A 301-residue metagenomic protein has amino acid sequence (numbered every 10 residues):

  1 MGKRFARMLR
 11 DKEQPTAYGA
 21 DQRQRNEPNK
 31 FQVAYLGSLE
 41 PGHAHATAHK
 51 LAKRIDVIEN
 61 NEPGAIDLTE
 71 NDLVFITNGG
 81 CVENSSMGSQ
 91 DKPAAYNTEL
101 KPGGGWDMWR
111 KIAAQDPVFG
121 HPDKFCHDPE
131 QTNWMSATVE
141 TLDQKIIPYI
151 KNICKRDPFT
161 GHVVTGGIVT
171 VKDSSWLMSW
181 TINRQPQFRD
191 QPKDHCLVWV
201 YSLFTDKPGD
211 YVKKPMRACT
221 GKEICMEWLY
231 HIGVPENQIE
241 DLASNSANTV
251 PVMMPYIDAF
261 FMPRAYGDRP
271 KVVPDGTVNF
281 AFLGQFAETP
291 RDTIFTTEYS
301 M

Functional and structural regions predicted by a protein language model:
M1-Q14, Q22: Rossmann-like flavin
D11, A34-L39, L242-S246: Acidic carboxylate-rich catalytic motifs and surrounding loops in phosphoryl-/glycosyl-chemistry enzymes
D11-K12, Q32, I76-N78: Short His-Asn-centered micro-motif
T16-A20, N26-P28, V33: Acidic, proline/serine/threonine- and glycine-rich low-complexity intrinsically disordered segments
F31-N61: A conserved short coil-to-beta-strand element within the FAD-binding core of flavoproteins
N61-L73: Core beta-strand elements of the Rossmann-like FAD/NAD(P) dinucleotide-binding domain in flavoenzyme oxidoreductases
N71-N78, V82-S300: C-terminal segments that line or cap access tunnels to active or ligand-binding sites in enzymes and enzyme-associated
